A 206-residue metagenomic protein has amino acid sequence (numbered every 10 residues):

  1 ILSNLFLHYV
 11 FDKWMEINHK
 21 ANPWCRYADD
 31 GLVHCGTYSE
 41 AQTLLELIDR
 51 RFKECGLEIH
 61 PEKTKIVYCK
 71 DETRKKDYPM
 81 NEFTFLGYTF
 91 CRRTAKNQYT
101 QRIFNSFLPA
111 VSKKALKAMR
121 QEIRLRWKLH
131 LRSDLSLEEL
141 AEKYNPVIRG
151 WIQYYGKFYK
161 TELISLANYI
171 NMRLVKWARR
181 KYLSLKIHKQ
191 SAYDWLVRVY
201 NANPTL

Functional and structural regions predicted by a protein language model:
I1-L206: Non-catalytic terminal/accessory segments
